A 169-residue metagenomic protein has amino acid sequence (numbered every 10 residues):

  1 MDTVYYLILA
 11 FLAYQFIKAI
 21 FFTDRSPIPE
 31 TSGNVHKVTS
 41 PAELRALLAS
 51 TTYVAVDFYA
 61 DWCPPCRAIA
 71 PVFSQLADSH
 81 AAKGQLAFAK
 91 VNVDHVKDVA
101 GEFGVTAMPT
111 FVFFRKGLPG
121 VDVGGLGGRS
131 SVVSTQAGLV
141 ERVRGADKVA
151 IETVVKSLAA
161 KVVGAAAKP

Functional and structural regions predicted by a protein language model:
M1-G33: N-terminal targeting signals for export/organelle localization
V35-Y53, K97: A short beta-strand-turn-helix
K37, V54-D57, A87-N92, T110-F114 (+1 more regions): Beta-strand cores of modular interaction/reader domains in eukaryotic scaffold and signaling proteins, especially PDZ
V38-T39, F58, I69-D98: Thiol-based oxidoreductase modules, predominantly thioredoxin-like and allied folds used for disulfide exchange
A49-C63: Short active-site neighborhood of thiol/selenol oxidoreductases, capturing the structured segment around
C63-C66, F111: The canonical Cys-X-X-Cys-His
E102-T106: A short glycine-leucine-enriched loop at secondary-structure breakpoints that most characteristically corresponds
A107, V112-P169: Non-catalytic, surface beta->alpha helical segment in thiol-disulfide oxidoreductase systems
